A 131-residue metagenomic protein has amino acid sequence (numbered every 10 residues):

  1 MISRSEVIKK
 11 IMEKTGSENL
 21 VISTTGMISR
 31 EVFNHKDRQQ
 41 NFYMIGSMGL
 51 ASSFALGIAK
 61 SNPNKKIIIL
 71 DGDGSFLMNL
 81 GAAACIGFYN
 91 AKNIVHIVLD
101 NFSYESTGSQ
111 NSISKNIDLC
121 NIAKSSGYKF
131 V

Functional and structural regions predicted by a protein language model:
M1-M48: Active-site diphosphate/adenylate-binding microenvironment
S5-E6, N34-V131: Thiamine diphosphate
